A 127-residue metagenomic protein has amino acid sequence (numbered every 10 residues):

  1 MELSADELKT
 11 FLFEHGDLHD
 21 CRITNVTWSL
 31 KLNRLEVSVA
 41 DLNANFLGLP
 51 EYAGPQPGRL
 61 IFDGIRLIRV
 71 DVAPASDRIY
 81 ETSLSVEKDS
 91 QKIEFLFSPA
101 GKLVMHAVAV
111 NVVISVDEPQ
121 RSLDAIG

Functional and structural regions predicted by a protein language model:
M1-G127: Surface-exposed, interaction-prone regions used to assemble/regulate multi-protein complexes
